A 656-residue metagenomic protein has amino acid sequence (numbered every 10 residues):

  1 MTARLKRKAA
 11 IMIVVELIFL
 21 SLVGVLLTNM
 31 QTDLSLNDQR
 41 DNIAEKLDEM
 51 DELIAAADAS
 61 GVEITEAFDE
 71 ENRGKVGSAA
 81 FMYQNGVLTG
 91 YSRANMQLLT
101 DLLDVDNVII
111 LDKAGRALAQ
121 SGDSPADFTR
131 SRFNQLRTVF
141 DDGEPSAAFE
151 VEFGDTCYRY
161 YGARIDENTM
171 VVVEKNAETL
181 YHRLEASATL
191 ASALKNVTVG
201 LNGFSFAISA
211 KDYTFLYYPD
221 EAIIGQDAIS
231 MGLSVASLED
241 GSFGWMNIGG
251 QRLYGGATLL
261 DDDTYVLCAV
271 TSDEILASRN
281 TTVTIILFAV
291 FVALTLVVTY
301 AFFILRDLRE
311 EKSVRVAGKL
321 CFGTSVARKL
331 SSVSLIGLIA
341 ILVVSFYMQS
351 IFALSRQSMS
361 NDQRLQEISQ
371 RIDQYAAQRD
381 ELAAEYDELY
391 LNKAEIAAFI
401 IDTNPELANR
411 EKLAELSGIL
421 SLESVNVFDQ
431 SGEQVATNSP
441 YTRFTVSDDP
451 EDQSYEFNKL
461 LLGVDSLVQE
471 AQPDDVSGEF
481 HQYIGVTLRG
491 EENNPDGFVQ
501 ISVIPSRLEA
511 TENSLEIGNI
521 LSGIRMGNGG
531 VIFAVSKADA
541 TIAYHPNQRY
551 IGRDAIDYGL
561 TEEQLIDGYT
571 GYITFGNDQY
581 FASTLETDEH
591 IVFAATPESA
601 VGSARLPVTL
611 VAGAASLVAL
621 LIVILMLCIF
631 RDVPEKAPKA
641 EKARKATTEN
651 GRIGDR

Functional and structural regions predicted by a protein language model:
M1-N37, D41, K46, L287-R306 (+2 more regions): Extreme N-terminal signal-anchor transmembrane helix of membrane signaling/transducer proteins, especially in bacteria
A44-Y91, K113-D123, V173-S187, L216 (+7 more regions): Extracellular/periplasmic ligand-binding regions of membrane signal-transduction receptors
V87-V105, K175-L216, P405-L422, V503-A543: Solvent-exposed, extracytoplasmic
R93-M96, G122-E152, S187-S192, P219-W245 (+4 more regions): Extracytoplasmic/periplasmic sensor domains and loops in membrane signaling proteins
A163-R164, N168-T179, G255-A277, I484-R489 (+2 more regions): Short, hydrophobic beta-strand elements of compact beta-sandwich sensory domains
L180-A191, T271-V290, C321-A327, Q357 (+3 more regions): Membrane-interface helix-start motif
N247-L253, D262-F303: Hydrophobic alpha-helical segments
K312-V343, E635-R656: Cytoplasmic C-terminal tails of single-pass
